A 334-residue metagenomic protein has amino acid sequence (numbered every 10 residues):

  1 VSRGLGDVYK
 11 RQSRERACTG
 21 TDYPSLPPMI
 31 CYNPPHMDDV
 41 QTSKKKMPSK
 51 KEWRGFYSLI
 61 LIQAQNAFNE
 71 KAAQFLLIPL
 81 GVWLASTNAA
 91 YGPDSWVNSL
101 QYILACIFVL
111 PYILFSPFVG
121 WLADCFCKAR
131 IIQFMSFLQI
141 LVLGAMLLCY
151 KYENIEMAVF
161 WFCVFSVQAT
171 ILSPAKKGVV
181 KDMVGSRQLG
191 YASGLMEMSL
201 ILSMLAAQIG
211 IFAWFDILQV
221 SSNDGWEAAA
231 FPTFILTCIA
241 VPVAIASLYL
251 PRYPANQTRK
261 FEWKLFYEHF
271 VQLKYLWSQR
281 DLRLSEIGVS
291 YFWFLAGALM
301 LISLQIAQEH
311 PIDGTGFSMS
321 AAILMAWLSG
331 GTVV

Functional and structural regions predicted by a protein language model:
V1-Q12: Single conserved hydrophobic/aromatic residue that forms the stacking wall/gate of nucleotide- or nucleobase-binding
D39-F56, Y253-E286: Juxtamembrane intracellular "pre-TM" segments in multi-pass secondary transporters
Y57-F75, L104-V142, M157-D216, L284-L301 (+2 more regions): Substrate-agnostic recognition of the 12-TM MFS/MFS-like secondary transporter fold
A64-F68, A72-L76, L80-G81, S221-T233 (+1 more regions): A single, central transmembrane helix in multi-pass transporters
L77-Y112: Extracellular/periplasmic helix-loop-helix junction of adjacent transmembrane segments in MFS-like secondary
L138-M146, I239-V243: MFS 12-TM fold signature
G178, D182, A229, L236-F261: Helix-loop junctions on the cytosolic side of multi-pass membrane transporters, especially the intracellular loop
L200-A246: Helix-loop-helix hairpin linking two adjacent transmembrane segments in secondary transporters
